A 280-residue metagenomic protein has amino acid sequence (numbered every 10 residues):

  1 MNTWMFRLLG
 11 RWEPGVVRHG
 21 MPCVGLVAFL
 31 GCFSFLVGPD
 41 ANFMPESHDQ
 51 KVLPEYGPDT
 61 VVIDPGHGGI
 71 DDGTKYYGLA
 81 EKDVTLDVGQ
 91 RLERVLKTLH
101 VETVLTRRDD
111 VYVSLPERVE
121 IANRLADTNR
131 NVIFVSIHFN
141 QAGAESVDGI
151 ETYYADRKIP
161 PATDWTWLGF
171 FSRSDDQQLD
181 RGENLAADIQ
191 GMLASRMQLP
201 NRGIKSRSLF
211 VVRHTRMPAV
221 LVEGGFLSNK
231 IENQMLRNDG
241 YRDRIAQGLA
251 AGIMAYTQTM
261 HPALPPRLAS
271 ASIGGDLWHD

Functional and structural regions predicted by a protein language model:
M1-D280: Catalytic-site microenvironment of enzymes that process N-acetyl-hexosamine-containing cell-wall polysaccharides
